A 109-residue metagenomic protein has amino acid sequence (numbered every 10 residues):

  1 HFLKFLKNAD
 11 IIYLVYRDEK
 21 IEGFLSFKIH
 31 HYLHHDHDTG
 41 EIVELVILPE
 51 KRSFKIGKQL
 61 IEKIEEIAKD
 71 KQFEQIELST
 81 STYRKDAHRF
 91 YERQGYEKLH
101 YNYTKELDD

Functional and structural regions predicted by a protein language model:
H1-H37, V43, I61, E106-L107: Acetyl-CoA-dependent GNAT
F24, Q75-E77, N102: One-face residue pattern on beta-strands with alternating periodicity enriched for small/polar residues
H30, L48, S81: Residue-level recognition of the GNAT/N-acetyltransferase active site
H37-P49, Y101: Conserved acetyl-CoA binding element of GNAT-fold acetyltransferases
E44-I47, S53-E66, R89, R93-Q94: Conserved acetyl-CoA-binding loop-helix of GNAT-fold acetyltransferases
K58, T82-H100, K105: Conserved active-site alpha-helix within GNAT-family acetyltransferase domains
I61, A68-T80: Conserved GNAT acetyl-CoA-binding A-motif
